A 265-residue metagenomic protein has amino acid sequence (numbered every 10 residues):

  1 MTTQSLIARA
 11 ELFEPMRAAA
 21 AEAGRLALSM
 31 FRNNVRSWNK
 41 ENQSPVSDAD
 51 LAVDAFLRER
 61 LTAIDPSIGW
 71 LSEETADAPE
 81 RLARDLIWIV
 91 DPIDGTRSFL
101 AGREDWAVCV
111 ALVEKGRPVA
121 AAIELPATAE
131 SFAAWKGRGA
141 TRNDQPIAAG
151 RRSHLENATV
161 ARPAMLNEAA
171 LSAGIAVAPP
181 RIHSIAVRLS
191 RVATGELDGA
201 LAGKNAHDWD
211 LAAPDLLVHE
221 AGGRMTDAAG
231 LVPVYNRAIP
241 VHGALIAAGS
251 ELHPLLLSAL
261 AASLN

Functional and structural regions predicted by a protein language model:
M1-I93, L252, N265: N-terminal subdomain of lithium-sensitive/metallo-dependent phosphomonoesterases centered on the IMPase/IPPase/PAP
A27, D50, L61, T96 (+6 more regions): Residue-level signal for inorganic ion chemistry
L51, A55, E74, P92-G95 (+4 more regions): Generic detector of well-ordered alpha-helical packing
R81-T141: DPxDG-like acidic metal-binding loop motif
R142-A149: A structural micro-motif at secondary-structure boundaries
G150-N265: An extended, acidic
